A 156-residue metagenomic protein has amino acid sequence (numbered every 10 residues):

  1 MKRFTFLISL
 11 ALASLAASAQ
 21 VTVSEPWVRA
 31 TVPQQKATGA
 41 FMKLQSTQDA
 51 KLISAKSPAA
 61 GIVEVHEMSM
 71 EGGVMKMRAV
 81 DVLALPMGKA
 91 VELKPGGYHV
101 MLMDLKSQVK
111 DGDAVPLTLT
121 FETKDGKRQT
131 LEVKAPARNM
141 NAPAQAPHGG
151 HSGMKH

Functional and structural regions predicted by a protein language model:
M1-F4: Positively charged n-region of N-terminal signal peptides that target proteins for export
F6-L10: Sec-dependent N-terminal signal peptides
A13-S18: N-terminal signal peptide c-region/cleavage motif recognized by signal peptidases
V21-H156: Compact, glycine-rich, soluble single-domain proteins
